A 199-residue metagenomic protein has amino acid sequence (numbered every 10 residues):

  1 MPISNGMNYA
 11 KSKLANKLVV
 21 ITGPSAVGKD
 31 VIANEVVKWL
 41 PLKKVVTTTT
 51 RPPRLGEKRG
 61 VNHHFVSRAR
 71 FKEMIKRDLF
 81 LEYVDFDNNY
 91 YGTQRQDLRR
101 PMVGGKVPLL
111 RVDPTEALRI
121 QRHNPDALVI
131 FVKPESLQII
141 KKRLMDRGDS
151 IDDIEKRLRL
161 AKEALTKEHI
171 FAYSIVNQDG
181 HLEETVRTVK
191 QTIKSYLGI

Functional and structural regions predicted by a protein language model:
P2-K13, K142-D149, T166-I199: NTP-dependent small-molecule kinase module
I21: Hydrophobic anchor at the beta1->P-loop junction of P-loop NTPases
P24: P-loop (Walker A) phosphate-binding loop of NTP-binding proteins
V27: ATP-binding Walker
D30: Walker A/P-loop
K38-V46: Post-Walker A helix-loop "phosphate-sensing" segment adjacent to the P-loop in P-loop NTPases
T49-P108, T115: ATP-dependent small-molecule kinase phosphotransfer cores that center on conserved nucleotide phosphate-binding segments
P108-D113, R122-M145: Conserved phosphate-donor/acceptor-positioning beta-strand/loop module used by diverse small-molecule
